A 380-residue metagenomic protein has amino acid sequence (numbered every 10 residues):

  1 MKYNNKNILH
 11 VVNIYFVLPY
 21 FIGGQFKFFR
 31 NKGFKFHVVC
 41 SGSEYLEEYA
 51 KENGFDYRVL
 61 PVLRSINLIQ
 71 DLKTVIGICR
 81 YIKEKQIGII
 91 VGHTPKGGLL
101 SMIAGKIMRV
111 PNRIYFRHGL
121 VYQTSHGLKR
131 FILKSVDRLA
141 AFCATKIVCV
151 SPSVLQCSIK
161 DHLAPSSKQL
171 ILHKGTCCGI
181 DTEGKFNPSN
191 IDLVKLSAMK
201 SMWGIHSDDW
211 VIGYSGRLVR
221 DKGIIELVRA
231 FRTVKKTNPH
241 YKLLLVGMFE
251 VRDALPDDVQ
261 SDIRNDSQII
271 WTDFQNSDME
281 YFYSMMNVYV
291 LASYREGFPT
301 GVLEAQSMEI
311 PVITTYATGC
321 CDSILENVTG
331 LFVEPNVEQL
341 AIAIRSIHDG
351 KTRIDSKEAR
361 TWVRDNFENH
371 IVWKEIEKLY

Functional and structural regions predicted by a protein language model:
P19-G24, W210, Y214-T233: A conserved mid-protein helix/loop that constitutes part of the nucleotide-sugar donor-binding site
V39-E44, S215, K242-L255: Glycosyltransferase donor-sugar binding loop
I82, F274-Q275, Y281-M286: Short alpha-helical donor nucleotide-sugar binding micro-motif in glycosyltransferases
A198-S201, R353-N366, K378: A short, well-ordered alpha-helix in the C-terminal region of glycosyltransferases
P256-F274: Nucleotide-activated donor-binding/catalytic signature segment of Leloir-type glycosyltransferases, i.e., the conserved
Y294: Aromatic "clamp/platform" in nucleotide-sugar-dependent glycosyltransferases that forms part of the donor/acceptor
P311-T314: Short hydrophobic beta-strand element within catalytic cores of glycosyltransferases and related nucleotide-activated
E326-N327, L331-V337, S346-K351: Conserved acidic donor-binding segment of nucleotide-sugar-dependent glycosyltransferases
